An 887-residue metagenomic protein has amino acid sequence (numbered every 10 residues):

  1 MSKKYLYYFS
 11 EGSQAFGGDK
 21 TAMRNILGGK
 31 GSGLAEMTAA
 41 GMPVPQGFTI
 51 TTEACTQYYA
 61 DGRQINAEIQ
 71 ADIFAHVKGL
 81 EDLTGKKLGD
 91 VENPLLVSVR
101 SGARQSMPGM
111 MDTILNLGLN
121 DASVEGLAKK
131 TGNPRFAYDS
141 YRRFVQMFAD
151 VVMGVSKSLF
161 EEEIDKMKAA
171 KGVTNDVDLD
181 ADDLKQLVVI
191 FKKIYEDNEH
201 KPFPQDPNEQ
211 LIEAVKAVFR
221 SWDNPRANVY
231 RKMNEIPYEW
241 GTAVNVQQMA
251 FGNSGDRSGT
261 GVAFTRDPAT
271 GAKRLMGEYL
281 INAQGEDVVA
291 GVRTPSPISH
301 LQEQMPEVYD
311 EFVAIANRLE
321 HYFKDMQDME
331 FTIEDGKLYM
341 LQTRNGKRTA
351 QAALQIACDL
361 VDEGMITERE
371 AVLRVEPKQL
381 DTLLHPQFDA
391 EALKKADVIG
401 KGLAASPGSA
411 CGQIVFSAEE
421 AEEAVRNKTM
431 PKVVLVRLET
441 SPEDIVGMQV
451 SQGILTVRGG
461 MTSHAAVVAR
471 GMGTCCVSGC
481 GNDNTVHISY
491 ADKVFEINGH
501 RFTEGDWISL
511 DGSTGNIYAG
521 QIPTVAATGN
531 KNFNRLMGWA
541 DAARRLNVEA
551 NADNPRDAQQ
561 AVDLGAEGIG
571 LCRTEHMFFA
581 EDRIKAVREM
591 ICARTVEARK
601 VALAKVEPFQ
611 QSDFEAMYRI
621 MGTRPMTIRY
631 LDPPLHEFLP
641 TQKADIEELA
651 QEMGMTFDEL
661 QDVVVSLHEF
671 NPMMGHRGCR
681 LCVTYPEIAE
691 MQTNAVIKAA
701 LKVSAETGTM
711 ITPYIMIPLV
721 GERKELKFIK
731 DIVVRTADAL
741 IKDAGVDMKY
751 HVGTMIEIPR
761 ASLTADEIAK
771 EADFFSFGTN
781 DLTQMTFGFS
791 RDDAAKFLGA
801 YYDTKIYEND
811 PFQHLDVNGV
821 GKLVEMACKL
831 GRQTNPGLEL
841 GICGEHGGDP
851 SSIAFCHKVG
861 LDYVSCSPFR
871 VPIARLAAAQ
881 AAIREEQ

Functional and structural regions predicted by a protein language model:
M1-A396, M430-V434, S441-V446, Q452 (+10 more regions): Nucleotide/phosphate-binding sheet-loop regions of phosphoryl- and nucleotidyl-transfer enzymes
M42, T474, L861: Short phosphate-binding/catalytic loops that engage adenosine nucleotides
F48, V457-G459, S478-N482, C572 (+2 more regions): Short beta->alpha connector loops at strand-helix junctions that form conserved, small/polar/Pro-enriched
K78-D90, K493-N498, A705, D738-D747: Short mixed-charge
R100, R104, G529-N532, W539-Q887: Conserved alpha/beta-domain cores
K337-Y339, V434, S441-Q449, G453 (+8 more regions): Glycine-rich phosphate/ribose-binding loops and adjacent secondary-structure elements that form binding surfaces
L341-T343, T503-N551, D557: C-terminal domain-closing interface element
M365-V450, N516-I517, Q521-I522, F533 (+2 more regions): Protease-associated
